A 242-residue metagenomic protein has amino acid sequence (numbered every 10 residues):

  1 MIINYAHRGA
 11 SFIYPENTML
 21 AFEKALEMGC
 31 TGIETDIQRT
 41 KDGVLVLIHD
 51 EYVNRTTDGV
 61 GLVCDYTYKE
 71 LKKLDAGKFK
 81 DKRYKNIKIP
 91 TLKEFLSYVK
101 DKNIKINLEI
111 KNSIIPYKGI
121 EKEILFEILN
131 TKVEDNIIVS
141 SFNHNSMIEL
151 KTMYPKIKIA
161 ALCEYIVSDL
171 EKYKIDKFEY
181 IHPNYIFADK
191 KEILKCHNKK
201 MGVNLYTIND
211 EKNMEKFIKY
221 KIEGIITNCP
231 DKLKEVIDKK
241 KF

Functional and structural regions predicted by a protein language model:
M1-F242: Phosphate-group recognition and catalysis centered on beta-loop-alpha active-site segments
